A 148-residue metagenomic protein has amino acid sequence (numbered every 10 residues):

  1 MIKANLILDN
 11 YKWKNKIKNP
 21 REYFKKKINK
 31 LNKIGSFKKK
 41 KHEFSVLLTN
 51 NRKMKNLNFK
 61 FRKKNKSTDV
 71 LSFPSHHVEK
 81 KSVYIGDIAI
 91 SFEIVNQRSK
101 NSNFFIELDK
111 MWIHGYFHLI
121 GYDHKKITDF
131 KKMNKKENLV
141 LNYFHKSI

Functional and structural regions predicted by a protein language model:
M1-W112, F117-I148: An acidic/histidine-cluster motif and surrounding catalytic segment that typifies divalent-metal-assisted enzyme active
